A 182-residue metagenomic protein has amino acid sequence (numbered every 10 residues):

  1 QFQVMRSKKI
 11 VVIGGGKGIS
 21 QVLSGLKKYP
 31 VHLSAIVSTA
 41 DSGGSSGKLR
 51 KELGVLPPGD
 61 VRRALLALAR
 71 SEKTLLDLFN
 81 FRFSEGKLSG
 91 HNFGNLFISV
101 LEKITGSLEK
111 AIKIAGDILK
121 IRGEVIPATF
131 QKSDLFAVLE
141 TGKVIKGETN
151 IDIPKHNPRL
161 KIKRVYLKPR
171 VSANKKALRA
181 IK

Functional and structural regions predicted by a protein language model:
F2-V55: Gly/lys/ser-thr-rich phosphate-binding loops in alpha/beta enzymes that coordinate phosphoanhydride or phosphate groups
R6-K9, Y29-L33, I121-R122, K132-S133 (+2 more regions): Short coil/turn connectors at secondary-structure junctions
K8, I19, K176-K182: Active-site segments that bind and position negatively charged phosphate/pyrophosphate groups
V22-G25, E124-I126, D134-F136, A177-A180: A generic local secondary-structure boundary/capping motif
K27, L66-A69, K182: Alpha-helix boundary recognition
A40-L160, V165: Electropositive, gly/pro-rich neighborhoods at or near active sites that engage anionic ligands
R164-A180: Active-site glycine-rich loop that binds ribose-phosphate moieties when present
